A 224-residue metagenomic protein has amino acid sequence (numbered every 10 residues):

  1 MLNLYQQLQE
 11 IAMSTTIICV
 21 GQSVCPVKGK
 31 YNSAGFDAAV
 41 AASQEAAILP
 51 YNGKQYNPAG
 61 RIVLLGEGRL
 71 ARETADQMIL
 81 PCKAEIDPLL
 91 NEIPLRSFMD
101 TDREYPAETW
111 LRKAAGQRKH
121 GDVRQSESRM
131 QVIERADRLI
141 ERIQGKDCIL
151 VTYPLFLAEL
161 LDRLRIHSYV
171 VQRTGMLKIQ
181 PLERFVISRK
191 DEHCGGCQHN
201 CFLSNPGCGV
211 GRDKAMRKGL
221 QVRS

Functional and structural regions predicted by a protein language model:
L2-D87, E108-Q117, R124-E134, Q180 (+1 more regions): Active-site-proximal alpha-helix that buttresses catalytic centers in soluble enzyme cores
T15-I17, R61, R142-L155: Generic beta-sheet signal
G21-V24, R69-A71, N91-I93, P154-L157 (+2 more regions): Short, solvent-exposed loop/turn segments at secondary-structure junctions
P26-Y31, R96-T101, D162-R163: Short aromatic-enriched loop/helix-cap "lid" or pocket-rim segments at secondary-structure transitions that line
A34-F36, H167-G196: Domain-level recognition of soluble alpha/beta enzyme cores, biased toward histidine phosphatases/phosphomutases
K83-D100: A short, structured active-site edge motif that brings together acidic residues
V132-G145: A short, acidic, amphipathic alpha-helical segment used as a generic capping/interface helix at domain edges
C194-C197, C201-A215: Cysteine-cluster motifs in flexible loop/terminal segments that predominantly coordinate metals
